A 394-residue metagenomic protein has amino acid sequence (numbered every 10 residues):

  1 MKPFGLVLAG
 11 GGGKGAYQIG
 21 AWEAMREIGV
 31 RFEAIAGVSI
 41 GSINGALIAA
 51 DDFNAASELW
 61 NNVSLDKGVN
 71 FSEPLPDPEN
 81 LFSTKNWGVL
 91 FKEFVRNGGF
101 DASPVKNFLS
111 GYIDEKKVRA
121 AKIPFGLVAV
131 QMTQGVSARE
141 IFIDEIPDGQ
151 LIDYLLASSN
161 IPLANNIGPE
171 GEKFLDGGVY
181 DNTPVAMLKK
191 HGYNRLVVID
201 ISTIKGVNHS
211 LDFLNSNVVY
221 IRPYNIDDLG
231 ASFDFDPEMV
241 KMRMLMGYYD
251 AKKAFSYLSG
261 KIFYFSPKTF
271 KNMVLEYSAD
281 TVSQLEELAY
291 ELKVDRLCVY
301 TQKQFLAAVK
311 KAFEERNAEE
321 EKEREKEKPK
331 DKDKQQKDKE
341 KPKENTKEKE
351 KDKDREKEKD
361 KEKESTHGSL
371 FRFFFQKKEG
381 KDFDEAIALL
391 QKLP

Functional and structural regions predicted by a protein language model:
M1-V38, A46-P394: Patatin-like phospholipase
